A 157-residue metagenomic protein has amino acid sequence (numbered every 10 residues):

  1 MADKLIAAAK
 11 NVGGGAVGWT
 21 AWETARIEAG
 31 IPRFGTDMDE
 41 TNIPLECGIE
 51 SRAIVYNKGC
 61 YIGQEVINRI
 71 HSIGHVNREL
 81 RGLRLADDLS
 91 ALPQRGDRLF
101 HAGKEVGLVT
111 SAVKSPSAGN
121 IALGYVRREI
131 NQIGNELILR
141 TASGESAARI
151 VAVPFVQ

Functional and structural regions predicted by a protein language model:
M1-A21: Internal alpha/beta scaffold segment
A2-A7, M38-D39, Q94-R95, E136: A short secondary-structure junction signal
K4-A8, R26, R69, R98: Alpha-helical scaffold segments in soluble metabolic enzymes
A9-G13, I31, G35, P154: Structural signal for hydrophobic packing residues in well-ordered secondary-structure cores of soluble enzyme domains
W19-P32, A152-Q157: Short proline/glycine- and acidic-rich turn/helix-capping motifs at secondary-structure junctions
A25-I49: Short, conserved active-site entrance elements at the starts or edges of catalytic domains
N42, G48-Q64, N68-Q157: Glycine-rich, small/acidic residue-mixed loop/short-helix segments
